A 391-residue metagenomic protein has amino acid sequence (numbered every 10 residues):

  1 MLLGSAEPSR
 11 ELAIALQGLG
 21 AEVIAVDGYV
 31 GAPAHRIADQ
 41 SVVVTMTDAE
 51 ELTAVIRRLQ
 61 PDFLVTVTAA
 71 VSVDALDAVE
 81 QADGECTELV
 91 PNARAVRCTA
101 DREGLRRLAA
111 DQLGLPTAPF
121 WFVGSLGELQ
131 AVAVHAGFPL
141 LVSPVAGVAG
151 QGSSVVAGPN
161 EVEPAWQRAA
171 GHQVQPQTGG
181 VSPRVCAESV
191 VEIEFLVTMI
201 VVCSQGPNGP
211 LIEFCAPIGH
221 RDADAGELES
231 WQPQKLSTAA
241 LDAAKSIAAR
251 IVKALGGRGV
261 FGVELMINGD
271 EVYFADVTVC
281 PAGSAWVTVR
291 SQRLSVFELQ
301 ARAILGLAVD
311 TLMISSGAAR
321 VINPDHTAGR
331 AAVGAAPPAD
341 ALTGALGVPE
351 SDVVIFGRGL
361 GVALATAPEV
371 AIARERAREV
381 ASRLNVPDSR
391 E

Functional and structural regions predicted by a protein language model:
M1-A100, G104, G127, N385-D388: ATP-binding N-terminal substructure of ATP-dependent carboxylate-amine bond-forming enzymes
C86, C98-T198, V202-I251, A377 (+1 more regions): Active-site nucleotide/adenylate-binding loops and adjacent lid/helix of ATP-dependent enzymes
V201-G206, L265-G269, I355-G357: Short, low-complexity Ser/Thr-rich regulatory SLiMs
E213, Y273-D276: Protein kinase-like catalytic core scaffold
D224-K235, D276-V289: Short, flexible active-site loops
D242-V263, I267-N268, T278-G329: Active-site "cap" helix and flanking loop/linker of ATP-utilizing ligase/carboxylase catalytic domains
R302-E391: Peripheral (often C-terminal) accessory segments that flank ATP-dependent C-N-forming ligase machineries
